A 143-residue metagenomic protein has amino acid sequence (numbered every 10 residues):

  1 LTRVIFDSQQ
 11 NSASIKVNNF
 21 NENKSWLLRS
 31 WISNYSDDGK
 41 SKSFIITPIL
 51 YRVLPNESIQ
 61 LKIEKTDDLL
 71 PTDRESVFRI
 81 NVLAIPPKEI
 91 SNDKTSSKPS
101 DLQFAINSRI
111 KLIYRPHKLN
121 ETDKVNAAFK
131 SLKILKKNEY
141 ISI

Functional and structural regions predicted by a protein language model:
L1-V17, T122-S142: Beta-sheet-dominated interaction scaffolds and their linkers
T2, N56, V82, E89 (+1 more regions): Short, intrinsically disordered, charge-balanced linker/junction segments flanking boundaries in proteins
I5, K16, I45, R52 (+3 more regions): Generic structural detector for well-ordered beta-strands
N11-A13, K42, I49, E57-I59 (+3 more regions): Envelope-exposed proteins and targeting segments
A13-N19, I63, F78-L83, Y140-I143: Buried hydrophobic-core signal for structured, non-transmembrane domains
F20, D67-D123: Terminal connector regions
N21-D38: Short acidic, flexible loop segments centered on an aromatic residue
D38-L70: Intrinsically disordered, low-complexity Pro/Gly/Ser/Thr-rich segments with frequent PxxP/GP/PP motifs and embedded
